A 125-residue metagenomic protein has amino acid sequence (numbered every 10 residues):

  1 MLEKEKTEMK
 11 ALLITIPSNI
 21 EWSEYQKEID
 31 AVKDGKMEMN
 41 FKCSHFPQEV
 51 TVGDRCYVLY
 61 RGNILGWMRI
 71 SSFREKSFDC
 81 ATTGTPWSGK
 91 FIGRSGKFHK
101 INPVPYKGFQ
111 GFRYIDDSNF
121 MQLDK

Functional and structural regions predicted by a protein language model:
M1-V52, G84-G89, K97-K100, Y106-K125: Compositionally biased, charged N-terminal/linker segments
L65-E75: Short beta-strand-centered aromatic/proline hotspots
M68, F78, P103: Short acidic, gly/pro-rich beta-turn/loop elements at beta-sheet edges and active-site/ligand-binding grooves
I70, C80, F91-S95: A structural signal for short, hydrophobic beta-strand segments that form beta-sheets in beta-rich/all-beta domains
K76-T82: A charged helix-plus-loop insertion that forms the helical arch/lid used to bind and gate nucleic-acid substrates
